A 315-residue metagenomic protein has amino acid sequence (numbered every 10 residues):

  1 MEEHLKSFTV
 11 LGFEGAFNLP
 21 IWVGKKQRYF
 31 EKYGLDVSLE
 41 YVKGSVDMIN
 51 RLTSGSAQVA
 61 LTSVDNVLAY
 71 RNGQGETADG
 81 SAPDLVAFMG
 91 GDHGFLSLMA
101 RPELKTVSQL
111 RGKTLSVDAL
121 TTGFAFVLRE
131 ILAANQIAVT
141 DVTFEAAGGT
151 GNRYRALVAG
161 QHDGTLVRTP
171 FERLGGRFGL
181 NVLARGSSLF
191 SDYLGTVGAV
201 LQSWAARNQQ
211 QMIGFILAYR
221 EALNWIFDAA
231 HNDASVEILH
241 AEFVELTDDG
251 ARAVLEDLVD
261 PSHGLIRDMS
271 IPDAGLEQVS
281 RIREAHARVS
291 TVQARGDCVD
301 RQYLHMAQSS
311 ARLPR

Functional and structural regions predicted by a protein language model:
M1-A138, F144-A147, D163-T169, D192: Short, glycine-/small- and polar/acidic-enriched structural segments that line small-molecule recognition paths
E14, Y41, S45, G91 (+10 more regions): Solvent-exposed, acidic/flexible segments
Q27, Y33, N135, F178 (+2 more regions): Residues at alpha-helix termini
N50, S54, L68, S108 (+8 more regions): Solvent-exposed, polar/charged alpha-helical surfaces in well-ordered, non-transmembrane soluble domains, broadly
G75, N152-F243: Pocket-lining segment of extracytoplasmic ligand-binding domains
R207-S290: Secondary-structure end/capping motifs
S280-R315: Conserved C-terminal helix/tail region of periplasmic/extracytoplasmic solute-binding proteins
